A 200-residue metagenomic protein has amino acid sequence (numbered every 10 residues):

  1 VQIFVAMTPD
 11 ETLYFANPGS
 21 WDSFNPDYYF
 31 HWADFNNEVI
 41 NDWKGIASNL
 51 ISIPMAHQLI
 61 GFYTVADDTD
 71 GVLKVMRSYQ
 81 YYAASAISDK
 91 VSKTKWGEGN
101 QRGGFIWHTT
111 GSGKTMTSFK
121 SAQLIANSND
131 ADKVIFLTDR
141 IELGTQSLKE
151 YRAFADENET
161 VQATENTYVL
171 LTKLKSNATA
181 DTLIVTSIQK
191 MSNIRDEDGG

Functional and structural regions predicted by a protein language model:
V1-K133, E142, Q146-N158, T182-L183 (+2 more regions): ATP-dependent helicase/translocase motor core
T138-T145, N177: AAA+/P-loop NTPase substrate/partner-engagement loops
L143, T164-T172, M191: Short acidic loop-to-helix transition motifs that present clustered carboxylates
E157-E165: Conserved AMP-binding/adenylation subdomain of ANL enzymes
T167-I184: Conserved motor-coupling elements within RecA-like helicase/translocase cores
N193-R195: Short, solvent-exposed loop/turn elements at domain surfaces
